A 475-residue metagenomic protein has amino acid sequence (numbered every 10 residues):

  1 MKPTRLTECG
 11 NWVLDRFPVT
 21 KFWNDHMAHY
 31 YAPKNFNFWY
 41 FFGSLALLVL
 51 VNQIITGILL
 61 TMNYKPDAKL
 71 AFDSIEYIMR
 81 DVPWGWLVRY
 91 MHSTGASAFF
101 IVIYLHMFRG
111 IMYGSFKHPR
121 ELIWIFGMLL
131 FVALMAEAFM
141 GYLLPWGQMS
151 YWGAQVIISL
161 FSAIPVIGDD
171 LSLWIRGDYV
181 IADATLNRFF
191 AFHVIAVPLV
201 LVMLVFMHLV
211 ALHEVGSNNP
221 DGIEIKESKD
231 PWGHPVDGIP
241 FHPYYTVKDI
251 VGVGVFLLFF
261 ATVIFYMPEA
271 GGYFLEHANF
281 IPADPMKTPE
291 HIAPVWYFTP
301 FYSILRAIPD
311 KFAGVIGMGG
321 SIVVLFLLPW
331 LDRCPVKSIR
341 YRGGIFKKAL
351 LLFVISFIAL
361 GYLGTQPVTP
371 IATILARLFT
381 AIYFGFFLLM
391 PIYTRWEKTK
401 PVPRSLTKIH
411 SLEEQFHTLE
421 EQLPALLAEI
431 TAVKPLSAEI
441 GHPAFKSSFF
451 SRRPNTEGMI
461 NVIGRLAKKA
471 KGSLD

Functional and structural regions predicted by a protein language model:
M1-A98, V102-L423, L427, T431 (+2 more regions): Membrane-embedded and interfacial regions of multi-pass energy-transducing membrane proteins
